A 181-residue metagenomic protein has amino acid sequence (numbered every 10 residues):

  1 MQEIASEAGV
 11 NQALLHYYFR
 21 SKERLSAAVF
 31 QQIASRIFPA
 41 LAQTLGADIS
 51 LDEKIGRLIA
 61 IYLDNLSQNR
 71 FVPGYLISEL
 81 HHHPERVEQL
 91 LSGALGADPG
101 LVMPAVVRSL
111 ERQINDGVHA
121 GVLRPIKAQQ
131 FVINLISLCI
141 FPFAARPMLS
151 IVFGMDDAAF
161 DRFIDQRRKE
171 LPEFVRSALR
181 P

Functional and structural regions predicted by a protein language model:
M1-R24, A28: Helix-turn-helix
Y18-A42, G56: An amphipathic alpha-helix adjacent to DNA-recognition modules
S26, F30, A34, L91-V107 (+2 more regions): Amphipathic, non-transmembrane alpha-helical scaffold segments
A27, Q31, S35, D64 (+4 more regions): Generic alpha-helical structural context detector
A42-G74, L101-M103, V107, Q129-V132 (+1 more regions): Hydrophobic alpha-helical connector segments
I61-Q68, P104-A120, R124, S137-P181: C-terminal peripheral helix-coil segments that are non-catalytic and often amphipathic
Q68-G93, R146-G154: Amphipathic alpha-helical segments used for helix-helix packing
